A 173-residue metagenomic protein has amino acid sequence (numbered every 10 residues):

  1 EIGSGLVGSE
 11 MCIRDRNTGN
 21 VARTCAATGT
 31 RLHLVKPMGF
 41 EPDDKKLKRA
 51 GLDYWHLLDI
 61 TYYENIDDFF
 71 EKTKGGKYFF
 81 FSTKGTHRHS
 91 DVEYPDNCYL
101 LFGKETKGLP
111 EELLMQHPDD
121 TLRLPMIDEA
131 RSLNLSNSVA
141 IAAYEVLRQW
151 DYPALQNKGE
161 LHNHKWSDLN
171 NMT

Functional and structural regions predicted by a protein language model:
E1-V7: Single conserved hydrophobic/aromatic residue that forms the stacking wall/gate of nucleotide- or nucleobase-binding
V7, T28, A50, K74 (+1 more regions): Short, structured coil segments at secondary-structure junctions
M11-C12: Active-site loops and adjacent core secondary-structure elements that bind or stabilize anionic groups
T18-A27: Histidine-anchored nucleotide/phosphate-binding helix
R31-P37: Short internal beta-strands
H33, T61, F79, D120-L122: Hydrophobic/aromatic beta-strand patches that form the interior of the parallel beta-sheet core in alpha/beta enzyme
D44-E111: S-adenosyl-L-methionine/SAH cofactor-binding core of RNA-modifying enzymes
Q116-S167: Structured adenosyl-cofactor binding patch, chiefly the S-adenosyl-L-methionine
